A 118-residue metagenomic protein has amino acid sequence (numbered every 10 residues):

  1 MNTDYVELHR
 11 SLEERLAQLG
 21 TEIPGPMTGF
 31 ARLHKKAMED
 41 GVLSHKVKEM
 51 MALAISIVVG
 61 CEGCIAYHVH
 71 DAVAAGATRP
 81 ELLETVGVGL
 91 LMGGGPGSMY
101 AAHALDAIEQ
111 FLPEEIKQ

Functional and structural regions predicted by a protein language model:
M1-V47, M99-Q118: Acidic, glycine/proline-rich low-complexity segments that act as flexible tails and inter-domain linkers
F30, H34, M50-I57, T85-L90: Short alpha-helical scaffolding segments that buttress acidic/His motifs in well-ordered protein cores
C61-C64: Short cysteine clusters
Y67-R79, L105-I108: Iron-sulfur (Fe-S) cluster-binding segments and ferredoxin-like electron-carrier domains, especially [2Fe-2S]
R79-L83, E115: Polybasic, low-complexity binding patches
L83-E109: C-terminal structural segments of small proteins and small subunits
